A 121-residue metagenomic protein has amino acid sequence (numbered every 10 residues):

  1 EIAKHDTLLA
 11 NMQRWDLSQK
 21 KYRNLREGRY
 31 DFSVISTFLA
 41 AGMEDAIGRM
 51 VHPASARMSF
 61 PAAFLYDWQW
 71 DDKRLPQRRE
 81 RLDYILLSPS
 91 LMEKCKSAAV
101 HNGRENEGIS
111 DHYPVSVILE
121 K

Functional and structural regions predicted by a protein language model:
I2-K121: Metal-dependent phosphoester-hydrolase catalytic domains
